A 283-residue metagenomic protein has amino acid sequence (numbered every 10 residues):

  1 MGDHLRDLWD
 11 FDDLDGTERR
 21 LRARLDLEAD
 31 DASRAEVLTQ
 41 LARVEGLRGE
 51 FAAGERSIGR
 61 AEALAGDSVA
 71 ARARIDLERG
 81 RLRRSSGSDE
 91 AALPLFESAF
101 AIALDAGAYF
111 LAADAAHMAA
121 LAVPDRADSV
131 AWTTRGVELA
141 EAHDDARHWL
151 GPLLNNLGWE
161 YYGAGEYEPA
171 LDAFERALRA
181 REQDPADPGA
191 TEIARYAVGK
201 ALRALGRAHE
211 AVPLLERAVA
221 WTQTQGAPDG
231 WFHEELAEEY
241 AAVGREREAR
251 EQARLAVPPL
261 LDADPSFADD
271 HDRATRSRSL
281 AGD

Functional and structural regions predicted by a protein language model:
M1-A32, R48: N-terminal alpha-helical interaction modules that lie
D3-D10, E36-E50, A71-G87, F110-R126 (+4 more regions): Tandem amphipathic alpha-helical repeat scaffolds
D13, S33, V69-R74, L111 (+4 more regions): Structural signature of alpha-solenoid helical repeat junctions
L25-D26, G59-L64, E97-A108, R135-A142 (+3 more regions): Amphipathic alpha-helical segments of tetratricopeptide repeats
D30, D67-S68, G107-A108, D125 (+4 more regions): Short coil/turn linker motifs that delimit alpha-helical repeat modules in TPR/alpha-solenoid proteins
G107-Y109, L121-I193: Solenoidal tandem-repeat scaffolds enriched in leucines and small polar residues
T134, E246-A263: TPR/TPR-like (Sel1-like) alpha-helical repeat modules
